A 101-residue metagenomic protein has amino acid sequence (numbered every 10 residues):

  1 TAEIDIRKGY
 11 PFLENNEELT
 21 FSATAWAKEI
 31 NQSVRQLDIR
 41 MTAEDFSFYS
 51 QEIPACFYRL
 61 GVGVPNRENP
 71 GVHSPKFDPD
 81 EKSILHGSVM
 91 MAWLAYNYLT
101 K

Functional and structural regions predicted by a protein language model:
T1-K101: Metal-dependent amide/peptide-bond hydrolase catalytic core, centered on the "pita-bread" metallohydrolase fold
